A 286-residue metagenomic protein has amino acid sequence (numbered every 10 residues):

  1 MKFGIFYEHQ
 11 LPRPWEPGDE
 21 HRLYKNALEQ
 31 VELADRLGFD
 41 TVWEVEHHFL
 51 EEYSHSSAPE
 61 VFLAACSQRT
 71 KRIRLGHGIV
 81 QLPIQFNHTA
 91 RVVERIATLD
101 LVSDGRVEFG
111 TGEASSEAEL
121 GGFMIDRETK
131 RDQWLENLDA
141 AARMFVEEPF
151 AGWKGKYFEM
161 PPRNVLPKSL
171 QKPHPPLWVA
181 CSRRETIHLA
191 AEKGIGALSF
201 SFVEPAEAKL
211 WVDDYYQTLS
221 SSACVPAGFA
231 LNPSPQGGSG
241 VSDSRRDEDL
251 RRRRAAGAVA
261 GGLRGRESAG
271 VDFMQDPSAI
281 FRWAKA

Functional and structural regions predicted by a protein language model:
M1-F3, F39-T41, T70-L75, V102-E108 (+6 more regions): Short, well-ordered coil/turn segments that N-cap beta-strands
M1-H77, P175: N-terminal beta1-alpha1-beta2 module of alpha/beta enzyme domains
K2-E20, L82-G152, A197-S199, V203-P205: Flexible, glycine-rich active-site loops centered on histidine and acidic residues that chelate a metal or position
F3, A34, G38, E46 (+8 more regions): Conserved, mostly hydrophobic/aromatic
I5-Y7, E128-L166, A206-A286: An alpha-helical appendage that flanks or caps ligand/catalytic pockets
H9-K25, I79-A90, Q171-S182, G240-D243 (+1 more regions): Active-site mouth loops of central-metabolism enzymes
A27-E32, E60-A64, V93-A97, L135-A142 (+3 more regions): Generic structural signal for well-ordered alpha-helices, preferentially at hydrophobic/aromatic core positions
R183-A206, W211-V212: A conserved active-site cap/scaffold subdomain adjacent to cofactor or substrate pockets
